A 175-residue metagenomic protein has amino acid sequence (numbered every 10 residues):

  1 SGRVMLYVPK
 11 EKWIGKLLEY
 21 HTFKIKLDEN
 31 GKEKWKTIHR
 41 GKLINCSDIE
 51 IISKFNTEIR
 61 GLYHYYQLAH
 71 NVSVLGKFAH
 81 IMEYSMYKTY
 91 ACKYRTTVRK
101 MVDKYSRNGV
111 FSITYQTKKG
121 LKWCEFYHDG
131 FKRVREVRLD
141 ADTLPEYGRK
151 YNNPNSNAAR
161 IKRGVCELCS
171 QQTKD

Functional and structural regions predicted by a protein language model:
S1-D175: Non-catalytic terminal/accessory segments
